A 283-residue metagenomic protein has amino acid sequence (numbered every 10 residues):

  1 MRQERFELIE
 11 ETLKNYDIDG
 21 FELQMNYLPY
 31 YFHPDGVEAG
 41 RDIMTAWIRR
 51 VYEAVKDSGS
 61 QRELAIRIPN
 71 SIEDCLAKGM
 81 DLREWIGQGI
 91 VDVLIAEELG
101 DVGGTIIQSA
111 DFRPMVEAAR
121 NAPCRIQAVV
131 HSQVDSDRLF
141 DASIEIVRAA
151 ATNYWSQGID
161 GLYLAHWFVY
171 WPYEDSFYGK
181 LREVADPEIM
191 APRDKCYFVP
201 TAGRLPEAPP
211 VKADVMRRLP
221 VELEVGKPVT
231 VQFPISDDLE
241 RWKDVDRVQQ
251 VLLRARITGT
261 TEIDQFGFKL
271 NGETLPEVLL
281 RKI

Functional and structural regions predicted by a protein language model:
M1-E11, N15, R138-A149: Active-site-adjacent "subsite" loops/lids of carbohydrate-active enzymes
M1-E4, I9, E22-L28, G40-K78 (+1 more regions): Aromatic-lined carbohydrate-recognition surfaces of secreted/lumenal glycan-active proteins
R5-V37, D160-F168: Active-site groove signature of glycoside hydrolases
E22, D57, E63-G104, Q108 (+1 more regions): Substrate-binding cleft/loops of secretory-pathway carbohydrate-active enzymes
V93-T105, L139-A208: Substrate-binding cleft of secreted/luminal carbohydrate-active enzymes
R217-V245: Short beta-strands within extracellular/lumenal beta-sheet-rich domains
D238-F266: A short beta-strand element within beta-rich, extracytoplasmic domains of secreted/secretory-pathway proteins
I257-I283: Beta-strand-rich ligand-recognition modules
